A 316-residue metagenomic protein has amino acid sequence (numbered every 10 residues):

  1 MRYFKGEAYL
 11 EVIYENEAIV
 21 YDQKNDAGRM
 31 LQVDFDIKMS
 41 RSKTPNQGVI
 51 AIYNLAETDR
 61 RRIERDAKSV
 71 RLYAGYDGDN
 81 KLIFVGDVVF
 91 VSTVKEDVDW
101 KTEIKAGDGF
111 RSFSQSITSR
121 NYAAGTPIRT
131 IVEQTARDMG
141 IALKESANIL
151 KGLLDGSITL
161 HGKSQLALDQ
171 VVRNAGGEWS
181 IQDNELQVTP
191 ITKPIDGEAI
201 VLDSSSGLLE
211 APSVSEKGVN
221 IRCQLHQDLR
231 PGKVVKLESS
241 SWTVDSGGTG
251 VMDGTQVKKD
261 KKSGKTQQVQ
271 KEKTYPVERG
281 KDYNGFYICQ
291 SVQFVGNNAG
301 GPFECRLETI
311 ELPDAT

Functional and structural regions predicted by a protein language model:
M1-I104, V292: Assembly/oligomerization scaffold segments
D22-A27, S114-G125, Q165-D169, R173 (+6 more regions): Surface-exposed, non-catalytic interaction/assembly patches
T44, G48-Y53, D66, A106 (+3 more regions): Amphipathic, non-transmembrane alpha-helical segments in extracytoplasmic/periplasmic proteins
I52-N54, A106-D108, P190-T192, S239 (+2 more regions): Flexible glycine-/small-residue-rich
K68-Y76, V235-S239, P276: Short conserved beta-strand and strand-loop elements enriched in small hydrophobics with frequent Asp/Gly
F90, D99-R111, E145-P212: Short beta-strand-centered interaction patches in the first periplasmic/extracellular domains of large envelope
S92-D108, V295-T309: Short, solvent-exposed secondary-structure boundary/capping segments
G247-T316: Acidic, low-complexity/disordered segments
